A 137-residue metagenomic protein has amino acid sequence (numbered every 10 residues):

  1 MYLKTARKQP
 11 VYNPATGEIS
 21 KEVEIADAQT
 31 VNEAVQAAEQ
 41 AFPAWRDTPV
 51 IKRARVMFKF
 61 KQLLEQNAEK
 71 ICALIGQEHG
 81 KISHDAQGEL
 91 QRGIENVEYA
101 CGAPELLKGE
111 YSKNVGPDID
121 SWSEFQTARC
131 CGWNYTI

Functional and structural regions predicted by a protein language model:
M1-W122: N-terminal Rossmann-like NAD(P)+-binding subdomain of aldehyde/semialdehyde dehydrogenases
N114-I137: Substrate-binding/gating loop at the entrance of the active-site cleft, primarily in PLP-dependent aminotransferase-like
